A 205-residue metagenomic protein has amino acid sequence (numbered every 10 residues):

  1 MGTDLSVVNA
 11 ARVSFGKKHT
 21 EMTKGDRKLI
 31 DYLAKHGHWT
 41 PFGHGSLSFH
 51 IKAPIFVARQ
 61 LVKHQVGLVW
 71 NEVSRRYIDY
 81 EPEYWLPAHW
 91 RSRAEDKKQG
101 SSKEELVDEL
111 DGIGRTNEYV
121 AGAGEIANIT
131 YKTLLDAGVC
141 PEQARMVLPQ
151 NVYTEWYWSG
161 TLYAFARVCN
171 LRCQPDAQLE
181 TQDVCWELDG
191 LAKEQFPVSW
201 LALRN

Functional and structural regions predicted by a protein language model:
M1-N205: Family-specific signature for flavin-dependent thymidylate synthase
